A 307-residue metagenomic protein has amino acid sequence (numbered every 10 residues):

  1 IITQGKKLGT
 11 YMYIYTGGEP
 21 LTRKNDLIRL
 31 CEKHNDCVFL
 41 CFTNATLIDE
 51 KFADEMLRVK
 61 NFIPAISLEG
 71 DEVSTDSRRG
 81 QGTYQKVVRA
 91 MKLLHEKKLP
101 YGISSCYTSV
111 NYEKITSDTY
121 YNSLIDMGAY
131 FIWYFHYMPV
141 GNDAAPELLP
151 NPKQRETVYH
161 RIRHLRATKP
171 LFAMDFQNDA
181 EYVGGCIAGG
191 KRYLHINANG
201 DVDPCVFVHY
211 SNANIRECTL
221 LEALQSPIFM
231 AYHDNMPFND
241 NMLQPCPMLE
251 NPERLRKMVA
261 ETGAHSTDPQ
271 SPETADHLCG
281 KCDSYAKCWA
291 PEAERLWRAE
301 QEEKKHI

Functional and structural regions predicted by a protein language model:
I1-T16, R23-F135: Radical SAM/AdoMet-radical enzyme domain recognition
C41, G200, L220: Conserved, mostly hydrophobic/aromatic
V73, Y101, R192, D203 (+1 more regions): Glycine-centered loop/turn positions within well-structured domains that cap or flank conserved ligand/cofactor-binding
Q81-Y84, L149-E156, A213-C218: Short, conserved loop/turn and helix-capping segments at secondary-structure boundaries that abut family-defining
L99-P100, A129, H164-F172, P269-E273: Structural alpha-beta junctions
V110, M138-P139, H209: Glycine-rich beta-alpha junction loops
Y137-P204, P245-R254: A C-terminal junction/extension of Radical SAM enzymes
F207-I307: Flexible mid-to-C-terminal extensions adjoining Fe-S/redox cofactors in radical SAM and related proteins
